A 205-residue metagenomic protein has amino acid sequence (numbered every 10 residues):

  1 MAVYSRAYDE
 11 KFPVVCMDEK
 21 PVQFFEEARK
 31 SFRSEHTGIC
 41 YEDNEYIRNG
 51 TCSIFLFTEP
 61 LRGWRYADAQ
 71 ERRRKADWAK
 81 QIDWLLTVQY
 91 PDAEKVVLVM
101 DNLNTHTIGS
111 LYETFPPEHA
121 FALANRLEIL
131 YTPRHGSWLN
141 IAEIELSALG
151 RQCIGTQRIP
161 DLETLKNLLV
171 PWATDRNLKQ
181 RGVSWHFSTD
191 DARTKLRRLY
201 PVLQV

Functional and structural regions predicted by a protein language model:
M1-D83, L196: Extended, low-complexity cationic-aromatic segments
K11-F12, R62, A93-K95, L123-E128: Short glycine-/polar-rich loops that comprise or flank the Walker A/P-loop and associated switch/sensor motifs
C16-D18, F57, G63, I82 (+5 more regions): Mobile genetic element proteins and their domesticated derivatives, centered on retroelements and DNA transposons
A28, T164-V205: C-terminal domain-tail junction helix/linker
Y41-Y46, H119-I141, Q157-I159: RNase H-like polynucleotidyl transferase catalytic core
A76-V97: Short, basic/hydrophobic alpha-helical segments
A93-T107: Acidic/histidine-rich, metal-coordinating catalytic segments
A142-L162, D175-K179: Active-site proximal helix-loop segment of RNase H-like, two-metal nucleases, encompassing DDE(D)
